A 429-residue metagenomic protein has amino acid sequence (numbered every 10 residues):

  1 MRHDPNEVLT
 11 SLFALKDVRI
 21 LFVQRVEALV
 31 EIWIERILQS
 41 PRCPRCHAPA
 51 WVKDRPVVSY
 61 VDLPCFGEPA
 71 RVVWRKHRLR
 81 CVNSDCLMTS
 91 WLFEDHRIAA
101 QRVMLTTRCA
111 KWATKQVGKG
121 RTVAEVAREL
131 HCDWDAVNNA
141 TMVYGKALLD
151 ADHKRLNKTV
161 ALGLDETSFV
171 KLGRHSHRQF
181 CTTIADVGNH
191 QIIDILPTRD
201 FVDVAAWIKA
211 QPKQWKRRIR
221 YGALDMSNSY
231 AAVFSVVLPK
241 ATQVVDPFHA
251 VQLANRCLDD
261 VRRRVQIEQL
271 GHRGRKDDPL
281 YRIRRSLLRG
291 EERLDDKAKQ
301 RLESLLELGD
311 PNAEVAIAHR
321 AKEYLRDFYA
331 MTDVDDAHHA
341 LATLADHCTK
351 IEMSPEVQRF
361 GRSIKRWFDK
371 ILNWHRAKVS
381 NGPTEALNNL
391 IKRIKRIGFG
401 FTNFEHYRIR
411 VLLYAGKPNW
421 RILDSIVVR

Functional and structural regions predicted by a protein language model:
M1-M88: Short, conserved DNA-binding cores of transcription-related domains
R36, S40, R45, R174 (+5 more regions): Acidic/histidine-rich catalytic cores and adjacent linkers of DNA breakage/strand-transfer/modification proteins
H47-A50, S59-V160, E166-H175, K216-R217 (+1 more regions): Short, positively charged, Gly/Tyr-enriched micro-motifs that form contact patches at catalytic or ligand/partner
H96-A100, A241-T242, V265-L270: Short, polar/flexible loop-turn hinges at active-site or ligand-entry regions and domain interfaces
V126, G163, A223, Q243-D246: A structural signal for short, well-ordered beta-strand segments and their strand-loop junctions that often border
A136-Y221, N228-V233: RNase H-like nuclease fold core
Y144, Q179, V236-T242, L258-R263: Short secondary-structure boundary/capping segments
A250-G271: Short alpha-helix plus adjacent loop in nuclease-associated cores
